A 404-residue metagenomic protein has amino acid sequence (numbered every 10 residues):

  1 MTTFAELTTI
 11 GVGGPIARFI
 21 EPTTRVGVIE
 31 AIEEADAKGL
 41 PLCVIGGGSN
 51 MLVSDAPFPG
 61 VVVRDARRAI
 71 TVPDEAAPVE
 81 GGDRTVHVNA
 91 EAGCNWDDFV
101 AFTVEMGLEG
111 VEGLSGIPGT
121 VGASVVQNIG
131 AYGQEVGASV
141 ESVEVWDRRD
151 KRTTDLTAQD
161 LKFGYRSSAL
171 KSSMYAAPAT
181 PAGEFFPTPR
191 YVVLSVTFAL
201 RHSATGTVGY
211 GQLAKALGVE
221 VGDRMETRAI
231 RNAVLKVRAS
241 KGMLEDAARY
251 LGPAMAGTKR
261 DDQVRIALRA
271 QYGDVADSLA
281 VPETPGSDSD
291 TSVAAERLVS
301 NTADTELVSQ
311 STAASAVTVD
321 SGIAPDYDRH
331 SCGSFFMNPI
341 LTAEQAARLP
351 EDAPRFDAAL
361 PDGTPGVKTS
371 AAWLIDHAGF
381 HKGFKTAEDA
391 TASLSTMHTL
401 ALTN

Functional and structural regions predicted by a protein language model:
M1-D150, D160: Anion-binding (especially nucleotide phosphate/pyrophosphate-binding) glycine-rich loop and adjoining beta-alpha core
T2-T9, G47, M51, T153-T403: Phosphate/pyrophosphate- and phosphate-bearing ligand-binding catalytic cores of soluble enzymes
A90, T403-N404: Short, well-ordered beta-strand elements
